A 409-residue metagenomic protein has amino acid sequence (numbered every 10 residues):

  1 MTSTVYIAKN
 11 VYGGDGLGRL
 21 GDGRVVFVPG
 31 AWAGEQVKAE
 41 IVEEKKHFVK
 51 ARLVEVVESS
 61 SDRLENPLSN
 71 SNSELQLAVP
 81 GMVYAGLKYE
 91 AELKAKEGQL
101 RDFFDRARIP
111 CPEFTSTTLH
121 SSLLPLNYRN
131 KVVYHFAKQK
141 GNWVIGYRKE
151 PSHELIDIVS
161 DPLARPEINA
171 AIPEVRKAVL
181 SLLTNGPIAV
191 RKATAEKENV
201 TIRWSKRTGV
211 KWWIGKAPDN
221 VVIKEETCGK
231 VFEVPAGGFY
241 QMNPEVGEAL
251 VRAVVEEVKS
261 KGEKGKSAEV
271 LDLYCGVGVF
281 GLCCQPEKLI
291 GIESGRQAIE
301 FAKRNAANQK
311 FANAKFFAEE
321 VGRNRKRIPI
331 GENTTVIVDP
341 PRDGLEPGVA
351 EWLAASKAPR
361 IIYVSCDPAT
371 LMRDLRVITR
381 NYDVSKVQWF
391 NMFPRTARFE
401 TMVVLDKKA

Functional and structural regions predicted by a protein language model:
M1, Y6, Y12, S181 (+3 more regions): Rossmann-like S-adenosyl-L-methionine
M1-L75, P110, R323: Terminal RNA-binding accessory module
K9-V11, A33, L124-Y128, K138-Q139 (+2 more regions): A short catalytic or substrate-binding loop motif that flags glycine-/basic-rich loops and adjacent residues that bind
G16-G21, G146-K149, A302: Short, acidic/hydrophobic/Gly-rich beta-strand patch recurrent on exposed beta strands that often constitutes part
G34, A164, N243: Short, conserved phosphate/pyrophosphate- and ester-handling motifs at nucleotide-, phospho-/glycolipid
K38-E40, V133, L271: Hydrophobic beta-strand signal
E40-E44, H135-Q139, R203-R207, D406-K408: Short beta-strand micro-motifs enriched in acidic
V54-L180: Extended interfacial segments that mediate partner engagement and assembly in macromolecular machines
